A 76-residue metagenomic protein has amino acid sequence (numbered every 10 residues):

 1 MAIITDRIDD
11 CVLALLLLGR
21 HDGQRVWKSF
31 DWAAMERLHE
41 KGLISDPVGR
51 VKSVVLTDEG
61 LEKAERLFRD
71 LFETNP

Functional and structural regions predicted by a protein language model:
M1-A33, D70-E73: Short amphipathic alpha-helical interface segments
G23, D46, A64: Short, electropositive, low-hydrophobicity segments enriched in small/polar residues
W32-M35, L61: Short functional linear motifs
M35-K41: Basic amphipathic alpha-helical segments that dock to polyanions
K41-G49: A short, conserved structural fragment
V51-L56: Minor-groove-contacting beta-hairpin "wing" of winged helix-turn-helix DNA-binding domains
D58-P76: Short, amphipathic alpha-helical interaction segments positioned at domain boundaries
